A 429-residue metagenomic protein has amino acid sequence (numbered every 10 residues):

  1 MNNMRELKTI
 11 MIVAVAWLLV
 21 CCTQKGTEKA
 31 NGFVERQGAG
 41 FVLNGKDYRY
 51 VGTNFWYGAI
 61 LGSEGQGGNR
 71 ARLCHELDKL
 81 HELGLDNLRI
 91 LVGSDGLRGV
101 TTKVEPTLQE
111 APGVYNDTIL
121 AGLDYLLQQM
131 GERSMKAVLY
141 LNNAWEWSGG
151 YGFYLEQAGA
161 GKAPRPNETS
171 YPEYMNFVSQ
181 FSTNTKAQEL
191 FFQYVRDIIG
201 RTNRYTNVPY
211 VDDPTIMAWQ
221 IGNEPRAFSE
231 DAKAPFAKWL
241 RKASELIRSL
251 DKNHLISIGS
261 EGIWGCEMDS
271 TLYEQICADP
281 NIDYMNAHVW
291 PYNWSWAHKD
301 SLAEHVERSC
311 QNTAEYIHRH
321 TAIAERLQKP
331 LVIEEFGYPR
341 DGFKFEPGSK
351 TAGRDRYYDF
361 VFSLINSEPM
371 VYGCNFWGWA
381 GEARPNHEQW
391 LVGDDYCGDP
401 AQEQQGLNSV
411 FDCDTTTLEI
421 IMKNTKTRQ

Functional and structural regions predicted by a protein language model:
N2-M11: Bacterial N-terminal signal peptides that target proteins for export
I10-V13, S94: Intrinsically disordered, low-complexity segments enriched in polar/charged small residues
L19-C21: C-terminal motif of bacterial Sec signal peptides marking the signal peptidase cleavage site
T23-T27: Bacterial lipoprotein signal-peptidase II cleavage site
K29-A297, H305-P330, F336-R428: Active-site mouth of glycoside hydrolases
S301: Active-site His/acidic residue clusters
